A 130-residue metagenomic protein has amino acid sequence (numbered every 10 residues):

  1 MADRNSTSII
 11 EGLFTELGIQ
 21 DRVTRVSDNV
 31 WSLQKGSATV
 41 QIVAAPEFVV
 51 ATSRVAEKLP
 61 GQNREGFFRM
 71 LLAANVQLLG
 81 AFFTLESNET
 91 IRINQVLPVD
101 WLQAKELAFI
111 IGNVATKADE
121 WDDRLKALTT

Functional and structural regions predicted by a protein language model:
M1-A2, L59, L102: A general boundary/transition motif marking the beginning of the first structured unit of a protein
M1-T39, V76-G80, T84-E86: Charge-rich, low-complexity N-terminal segments
R4, S8, Q62-G66, K105: Generic alpha-helical secondary structure signal
S8-G12, G66, M70, F109-E120: Long, highly charged amphipathic alpha-helices
D28-V30, P46-V50, N88-T90: A generic structural signal for beta-strand entry/edge sites
L33, A38-E65: The feature represents the first ordered module of a protein
T52-N94: Short, internal acidic amphipathic alpha-helical interface segments that mediate docking to partner proteins
G80-G112, T116-T130: Well-ordered alpha/beta subsegment
